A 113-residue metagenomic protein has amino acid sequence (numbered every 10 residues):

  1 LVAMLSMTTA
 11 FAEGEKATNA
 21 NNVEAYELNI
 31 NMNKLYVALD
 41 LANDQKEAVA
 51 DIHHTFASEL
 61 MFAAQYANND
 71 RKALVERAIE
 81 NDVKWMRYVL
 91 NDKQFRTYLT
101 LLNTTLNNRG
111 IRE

Functional and structural regions predicted by a protein language model:
L1-T18: Bacterial Sec-dependent N-terminal signal peptides
E13-E113: Charge-rich (acidic/polar
